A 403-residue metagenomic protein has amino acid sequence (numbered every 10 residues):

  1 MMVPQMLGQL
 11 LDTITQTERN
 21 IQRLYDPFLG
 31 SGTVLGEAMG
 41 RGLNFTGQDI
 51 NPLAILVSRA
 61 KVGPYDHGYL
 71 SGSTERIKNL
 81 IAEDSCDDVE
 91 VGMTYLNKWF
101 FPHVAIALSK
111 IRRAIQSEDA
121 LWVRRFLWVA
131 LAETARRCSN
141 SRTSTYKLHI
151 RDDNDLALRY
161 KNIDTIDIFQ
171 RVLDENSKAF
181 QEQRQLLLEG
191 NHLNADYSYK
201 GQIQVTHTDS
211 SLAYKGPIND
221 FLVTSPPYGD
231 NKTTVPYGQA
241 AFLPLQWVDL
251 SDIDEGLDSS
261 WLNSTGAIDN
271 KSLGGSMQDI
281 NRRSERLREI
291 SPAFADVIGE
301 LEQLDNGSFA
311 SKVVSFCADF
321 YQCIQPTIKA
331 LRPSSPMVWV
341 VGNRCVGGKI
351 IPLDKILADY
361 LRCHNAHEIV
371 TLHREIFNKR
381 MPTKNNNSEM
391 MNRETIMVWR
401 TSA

Functional and structural regions predicted by a protein language model:
M1-R19, R41-E285, E289, G342 (+3 more regions): Nucleic-acid modification enzymes, centered on SAM-dependent nucleic-acid methyltransferases
N20-G30: Conserved class I S-adenosyl-L-methionine
R23, S335-P336: Short glycine-centered segments of the SAM/dcSAM-binding site in methyltransferase folds
G32-G36: Glycine-rich SAM-binding Motif I of class I
Q303-V314: Surface-exposed cleft-lining segments at the edges of enzyme active sites
F316-Y321, V340-K349: C-terminal, well-structured subdomains that either form a transmembrane helix-short loop-helix hairpin in multi-pass
Y321-P333, L361: A short glycine-rich, Lys/Arg-flanked "PGG" loop and its adjoining helix->strand segment in the class I
